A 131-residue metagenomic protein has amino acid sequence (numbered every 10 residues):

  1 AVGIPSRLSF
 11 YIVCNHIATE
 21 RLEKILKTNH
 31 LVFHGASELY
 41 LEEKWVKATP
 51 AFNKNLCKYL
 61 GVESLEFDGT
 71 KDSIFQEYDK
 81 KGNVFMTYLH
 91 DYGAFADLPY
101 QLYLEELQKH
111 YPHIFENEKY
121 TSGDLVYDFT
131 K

Functional and structural regions predicted by a protein language model:
A1-V2: Active-site nucleophilic cysteine motif
P5: Residue-level detector of anion-binding/catalytic polar loops
Y11-K131: His-Asp-centered catalytic microenvironments across diverse enzyme cores, prominently the transglutaminase-like
